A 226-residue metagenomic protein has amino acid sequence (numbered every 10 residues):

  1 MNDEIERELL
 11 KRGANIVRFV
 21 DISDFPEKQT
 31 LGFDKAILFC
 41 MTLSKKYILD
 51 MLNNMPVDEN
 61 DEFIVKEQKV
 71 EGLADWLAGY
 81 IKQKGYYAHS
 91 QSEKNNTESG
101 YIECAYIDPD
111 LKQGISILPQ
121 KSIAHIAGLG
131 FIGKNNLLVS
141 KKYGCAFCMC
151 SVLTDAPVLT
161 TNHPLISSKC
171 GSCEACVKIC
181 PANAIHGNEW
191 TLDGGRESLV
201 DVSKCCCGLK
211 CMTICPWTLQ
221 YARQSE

Functional and structural regions predicted by a protein language model:
M1-D75: Non-catalytic, usually N-terminal nucleic-acid engagement modules in DNA/RNA processing proteins
E27, E59, V65-E226: Catalytic cores of enzyme domains
